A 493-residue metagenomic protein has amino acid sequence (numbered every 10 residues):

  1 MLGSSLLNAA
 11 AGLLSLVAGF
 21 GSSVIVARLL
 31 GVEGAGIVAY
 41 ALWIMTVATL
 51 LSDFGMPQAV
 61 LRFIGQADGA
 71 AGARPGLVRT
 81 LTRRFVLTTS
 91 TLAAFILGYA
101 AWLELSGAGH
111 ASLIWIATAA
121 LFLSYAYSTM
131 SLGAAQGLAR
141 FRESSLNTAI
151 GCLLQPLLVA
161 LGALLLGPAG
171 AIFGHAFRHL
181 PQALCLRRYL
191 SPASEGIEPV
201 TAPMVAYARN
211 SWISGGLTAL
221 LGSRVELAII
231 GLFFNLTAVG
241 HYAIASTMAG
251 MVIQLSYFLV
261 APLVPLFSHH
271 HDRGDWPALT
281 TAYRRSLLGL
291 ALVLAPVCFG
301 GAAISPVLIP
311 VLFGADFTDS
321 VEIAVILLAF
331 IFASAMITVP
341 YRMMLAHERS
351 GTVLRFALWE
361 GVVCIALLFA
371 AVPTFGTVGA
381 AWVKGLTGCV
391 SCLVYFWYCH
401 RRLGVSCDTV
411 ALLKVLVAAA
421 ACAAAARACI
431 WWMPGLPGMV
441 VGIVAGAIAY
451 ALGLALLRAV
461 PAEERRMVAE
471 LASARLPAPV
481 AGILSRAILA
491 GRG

Functional and structural regions predicted by a protein language model:
M1, L146, L184-S223, P262 (+3 more regions): Interhelical loop/hinge segments that connect adjacent transmembrane helices in multipass membrane
M1-G19, P75, R79, L186 (+3 more regions): N-terminal membrane topogenesis motif
M1-P57, A93, L97, L121 (+4 more regions): Signature of the first transmembrane helix
V24, D53-G69, Q136-G137, A245 (+3 more regions): Helix-loop junctions and terminal segments of transmembrane helices in multi-pass membrane transport/translocation
A27-G36, A139-R142, C152-A183, A238 (+4 more regions): Membrane-interface helix-loop junctions in multi-pass transport and translocation proteins
R79-G107, A160-L164, T281-S334, I365-T374 (+4 more regions): Alpha-helical transmembrane segments of multi-pass membrane transport and lipid-handling proteins
R83-L220, A428: Hydrophobic transmembrane helix module of multi-pass membrane transport proteins
A428-G493: Membrane-proximal transmembrane or re-entrant/amphipathic helices at the cytosolic face
